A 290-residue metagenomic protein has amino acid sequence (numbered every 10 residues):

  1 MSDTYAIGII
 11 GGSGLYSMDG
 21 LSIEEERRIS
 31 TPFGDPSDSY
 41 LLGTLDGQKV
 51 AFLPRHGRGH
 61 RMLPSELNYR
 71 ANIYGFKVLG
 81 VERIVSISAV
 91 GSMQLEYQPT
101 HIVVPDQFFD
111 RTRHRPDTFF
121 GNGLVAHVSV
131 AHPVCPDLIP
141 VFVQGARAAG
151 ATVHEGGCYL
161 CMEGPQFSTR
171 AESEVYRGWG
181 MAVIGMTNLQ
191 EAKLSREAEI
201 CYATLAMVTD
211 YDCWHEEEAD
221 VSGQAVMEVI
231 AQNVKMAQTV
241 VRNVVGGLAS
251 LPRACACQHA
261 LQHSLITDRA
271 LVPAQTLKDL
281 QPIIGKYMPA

Functional and structural regions predicted by a protein language model:
M1-H132, K286-A290: Metabolite-binding pocket within alpha/beta catalytic cores that recognizes anionic/polar moieties
K77-G80, R177, R196: Non-catalytic positions within long, well-ordered alpha-helices that form the structural scaffold/packing of enzyme
E82-R83, A182, C201: Short acidic/polar active-site loop segments enriched in Thr and Asp
D137, V141-T152, T239-G247: Generic non-transmembrane alpha-helical segments
A148-A182: Active-site/ligand-binding-proximal alpha/beta "capping" segment
M186-Q224: Zn-dependent metallopeptidase/amidohydrolase metal-coordination segment
C213-L261: His/Asp/Glu-rich mid-to-C-terminal helical/loop segments that flank catalytic regions of hydrolases
R253-A290: A short, charged, Gly/Pro-tolerant segment at domain boundaries
